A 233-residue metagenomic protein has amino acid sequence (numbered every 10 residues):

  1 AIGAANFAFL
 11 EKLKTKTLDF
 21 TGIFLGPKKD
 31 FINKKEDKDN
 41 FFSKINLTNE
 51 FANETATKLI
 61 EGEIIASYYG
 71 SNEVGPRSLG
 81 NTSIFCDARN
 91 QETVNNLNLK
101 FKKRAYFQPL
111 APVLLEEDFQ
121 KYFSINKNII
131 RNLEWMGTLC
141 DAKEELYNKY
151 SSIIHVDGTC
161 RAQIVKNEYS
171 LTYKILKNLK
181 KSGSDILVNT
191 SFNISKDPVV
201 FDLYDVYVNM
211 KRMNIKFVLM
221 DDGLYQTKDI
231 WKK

Functional and structural regions predicted by a protein language model:
A1-K233: Flexible beta->alpha loop and helix N-cap segments adjacent to enzyme active/binding sites
